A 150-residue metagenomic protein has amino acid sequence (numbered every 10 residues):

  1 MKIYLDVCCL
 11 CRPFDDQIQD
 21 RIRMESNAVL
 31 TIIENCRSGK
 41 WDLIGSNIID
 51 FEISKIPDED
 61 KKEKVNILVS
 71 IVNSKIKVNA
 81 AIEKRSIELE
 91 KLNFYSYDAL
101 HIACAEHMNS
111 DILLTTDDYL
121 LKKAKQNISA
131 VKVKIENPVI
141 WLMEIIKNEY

Functional and structural regions predicted by a protein language model:
K2, L10, D16-R23, N35 (+2 more regions): Acidic, PIN/NYN-like endoribonuclease modules and their adjacent C-terminal/linker elements
Y4-P57, S70, S74, V139-I146: PIN/NYN-family metal-dependent endoribonuclease catalytic core
K61-K64: Substrate-recognition/cap helix-loop segment adjacent to the acidic, metal-dependent catalytic center of Asp-based
I67: An acidic/histidine-cluster motif and surrounding catalytic segment that typifies divalent-metal-assisted enzyme active
N73-D118, K122, Q126: Active-site neighborhoods of divalent-metal-dependent phosphate/nucleic-acid chemistry enzymes
